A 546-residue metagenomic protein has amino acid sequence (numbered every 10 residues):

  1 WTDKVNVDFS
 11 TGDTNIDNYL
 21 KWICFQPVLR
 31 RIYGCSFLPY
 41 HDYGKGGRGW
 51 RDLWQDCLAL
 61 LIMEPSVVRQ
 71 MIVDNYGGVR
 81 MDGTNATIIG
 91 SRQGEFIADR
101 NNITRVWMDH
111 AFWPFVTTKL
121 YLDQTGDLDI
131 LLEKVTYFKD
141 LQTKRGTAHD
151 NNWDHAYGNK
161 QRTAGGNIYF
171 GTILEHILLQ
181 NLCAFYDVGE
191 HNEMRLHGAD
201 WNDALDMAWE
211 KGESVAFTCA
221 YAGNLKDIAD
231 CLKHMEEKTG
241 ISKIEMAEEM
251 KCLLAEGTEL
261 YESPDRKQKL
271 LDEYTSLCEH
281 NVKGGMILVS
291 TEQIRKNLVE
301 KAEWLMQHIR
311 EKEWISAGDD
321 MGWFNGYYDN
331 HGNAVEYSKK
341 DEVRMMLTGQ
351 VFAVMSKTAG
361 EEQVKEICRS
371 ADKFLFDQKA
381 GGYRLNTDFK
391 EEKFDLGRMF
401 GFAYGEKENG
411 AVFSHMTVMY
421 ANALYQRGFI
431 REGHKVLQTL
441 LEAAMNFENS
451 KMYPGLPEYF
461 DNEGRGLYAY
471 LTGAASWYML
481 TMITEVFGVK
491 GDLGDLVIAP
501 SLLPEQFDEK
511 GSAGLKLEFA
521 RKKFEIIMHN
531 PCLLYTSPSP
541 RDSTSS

Functional and structural regions predicted by a protein language model:
W1-Y43: An acidic-aromatic substrate-binding cleft motif
K4-W22, Q70, N75-T84, K119-E213 (+4 more regions): Active-site acid/base region of carbohydrate-active enzymes
Y33-S36, T87-R105, H197-E210, H331-V335 (+2 more regions): Acidic/His metal-coordination segments adjacent to aromatic residues that form catalytic metal sites in metalloenzymes
G49-V67, Y76-G78, I168-L179, A208-D227 (+3 more regions): Active-site core of glycosidic bond-cleaving carbohydrate-active enzymes
L60-E64, V68, I72-E190, V215-L225 (+4 more regions): Aromatic-rich carbohydrate-recognition surfaces in CAZymes
G464-Q506: Catalytic cores of secreted or luminal carbohydrate-active enzymes
L493-I526: Surface beta-strand/loop "capping" patches
Y535-S545: Single conserved hydrophobic/aromatic residue that forms the stacking wall/gate of nucleotide- or nucleobase-binding
